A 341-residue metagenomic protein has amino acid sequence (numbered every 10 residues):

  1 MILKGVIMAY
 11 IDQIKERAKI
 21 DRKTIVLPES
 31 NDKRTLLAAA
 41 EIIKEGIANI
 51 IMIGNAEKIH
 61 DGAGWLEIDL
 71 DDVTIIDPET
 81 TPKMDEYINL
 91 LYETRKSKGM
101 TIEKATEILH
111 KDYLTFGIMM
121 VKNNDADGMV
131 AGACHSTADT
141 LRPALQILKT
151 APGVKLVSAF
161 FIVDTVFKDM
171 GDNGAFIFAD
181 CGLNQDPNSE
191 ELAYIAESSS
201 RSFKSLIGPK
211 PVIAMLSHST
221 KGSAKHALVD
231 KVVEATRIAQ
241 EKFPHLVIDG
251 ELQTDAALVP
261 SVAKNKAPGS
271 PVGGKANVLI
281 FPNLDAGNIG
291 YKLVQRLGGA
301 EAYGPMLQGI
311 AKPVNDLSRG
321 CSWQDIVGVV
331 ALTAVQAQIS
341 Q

Functional and structural regions predicted by a protein language model:
M1-I7: Short, Lys/Arg-enriched N-terminal segments with co-localized hydrophobic residues within the first ~10-30 amino acids
I7-G273, V278-Q341: Anion-binding alpha/beta catalytic cores of soluble intermediary-metabolism enzymes, centered on
